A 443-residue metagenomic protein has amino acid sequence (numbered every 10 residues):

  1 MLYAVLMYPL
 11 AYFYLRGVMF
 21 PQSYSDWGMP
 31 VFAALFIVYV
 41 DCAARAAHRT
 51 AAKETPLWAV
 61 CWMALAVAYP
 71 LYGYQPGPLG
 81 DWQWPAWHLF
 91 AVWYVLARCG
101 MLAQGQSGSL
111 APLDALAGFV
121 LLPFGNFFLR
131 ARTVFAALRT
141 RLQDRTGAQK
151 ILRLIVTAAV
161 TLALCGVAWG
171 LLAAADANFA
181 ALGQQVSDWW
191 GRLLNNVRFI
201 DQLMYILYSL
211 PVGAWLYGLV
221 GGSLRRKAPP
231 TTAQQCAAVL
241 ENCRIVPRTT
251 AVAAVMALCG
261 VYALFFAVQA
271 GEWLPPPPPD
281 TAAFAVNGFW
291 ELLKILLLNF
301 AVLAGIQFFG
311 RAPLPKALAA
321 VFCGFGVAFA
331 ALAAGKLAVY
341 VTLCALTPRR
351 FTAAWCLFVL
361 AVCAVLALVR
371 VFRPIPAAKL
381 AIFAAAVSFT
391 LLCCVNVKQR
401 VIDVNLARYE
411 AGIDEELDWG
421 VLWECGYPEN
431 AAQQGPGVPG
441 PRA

Functional and structural regions predicted by a protein language model:
M1, A44-T55, Q104-S107, T133-L152 (+6 more regions): Juxtamembrane membrane-water interface segments of multi-pass membrane proteins, especially cytoplasmic-side
Y14-V31, L65, Y69-P78, A175-Q202 (+2 more regions): Membrane-interface interhelical loops and short amphipathic "cap" helices that link adjacent transmembrane segments
R16-S23, W27-A181, M204-Y205, S209-K227: Transmembrane-helix bundle segments that line or gate the permeation/cavity pathway in multi-pass membrane proteins
V156-A173, A253-L264, V321-V327, S388: Hydrophobic alpha-helical membrane-insertion segments
L194-G213, G288-V302, L357-V369: Hydrophobic alpha-helical transmembrane segments
C259, I375-K398: Internal/C-terminal transmembrane anchor helices
L391-L417: Hydrophobic alpha-helical transmembrane segments in integral membrane proteins
V421-A443: Extracytosolic and intramembrane catalytic regions of membrane-associated proteins in envelope/secretory systems
